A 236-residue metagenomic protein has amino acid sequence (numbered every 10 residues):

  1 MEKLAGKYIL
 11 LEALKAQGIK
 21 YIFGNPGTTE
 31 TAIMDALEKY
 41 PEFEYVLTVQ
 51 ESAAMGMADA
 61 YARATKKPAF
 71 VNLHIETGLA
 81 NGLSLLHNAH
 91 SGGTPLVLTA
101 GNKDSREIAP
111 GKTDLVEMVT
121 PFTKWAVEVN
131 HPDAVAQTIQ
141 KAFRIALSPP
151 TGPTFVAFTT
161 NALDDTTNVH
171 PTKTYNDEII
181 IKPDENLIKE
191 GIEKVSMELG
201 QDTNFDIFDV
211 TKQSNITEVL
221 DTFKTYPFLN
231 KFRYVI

Functional and structural regions predicted by a protein language model:
M1-V195, Q201: N-terminal alpha/beta PP-like core and its mobile active-site loop of ThDP/TPP-dependent enzymes
E185, I192-I236: Conserved beta/loop motifs at nucleotide-recognition and modification sites
